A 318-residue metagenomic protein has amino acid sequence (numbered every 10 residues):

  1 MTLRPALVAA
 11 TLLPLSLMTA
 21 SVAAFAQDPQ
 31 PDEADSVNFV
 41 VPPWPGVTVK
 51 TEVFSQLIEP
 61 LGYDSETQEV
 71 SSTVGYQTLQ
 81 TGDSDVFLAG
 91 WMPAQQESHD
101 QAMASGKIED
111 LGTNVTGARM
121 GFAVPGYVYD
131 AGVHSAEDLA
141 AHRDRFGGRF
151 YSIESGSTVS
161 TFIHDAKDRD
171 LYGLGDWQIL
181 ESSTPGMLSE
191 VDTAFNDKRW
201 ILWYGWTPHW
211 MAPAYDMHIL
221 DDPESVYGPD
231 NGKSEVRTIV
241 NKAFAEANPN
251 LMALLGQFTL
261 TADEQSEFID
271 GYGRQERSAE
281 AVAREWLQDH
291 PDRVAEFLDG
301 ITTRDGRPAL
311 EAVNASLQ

Functional and structural regions predicted by a protein language model:
A9-A20: Bacterial N-terminal signal peptides
P31-G46, Y63-Q68, G147-Y151, L255: Short, well-ordered beta-strand elements
P42-P45, Y63-T78, Q178-E190: Short helix-initiation/N-cap motifs at beta->coil->alpha
T51, V70-G106, G186-E190, W210-H218: Pocket-flanking alpha-helical
F54-L61, R143-Q178, Q288: Ligand-binding cleft/hinge of the Venus flytrap
S84-L88, T158-S225: Ligand-binding pocket segment of bilobal, Venus flytrap-like solute-binding proteins
G106-V159: A conserved helix-loop-strand patch within extracytoplasmic ligand-binding domains of the periplasmic binding
M120-D130, K233-A247, L254, D270-G271: A bilobed periplasmic-binding-protein/Venus flytrap-type ligand-binding module shared by bacterial periplasmic
